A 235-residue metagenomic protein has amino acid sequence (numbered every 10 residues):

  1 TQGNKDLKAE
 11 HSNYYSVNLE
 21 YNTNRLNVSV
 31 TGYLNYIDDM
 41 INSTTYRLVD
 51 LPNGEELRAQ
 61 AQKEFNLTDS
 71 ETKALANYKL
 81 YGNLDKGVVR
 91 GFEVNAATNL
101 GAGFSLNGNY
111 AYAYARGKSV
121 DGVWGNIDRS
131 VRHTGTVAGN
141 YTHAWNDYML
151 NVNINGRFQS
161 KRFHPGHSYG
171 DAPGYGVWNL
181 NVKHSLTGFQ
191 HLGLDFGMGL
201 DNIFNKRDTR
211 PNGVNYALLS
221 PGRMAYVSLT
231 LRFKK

Functional and structural regions predicted by a protein language model:
N4, Y14-E20, N27-S29, Y81 (+5 more regions): Membrane-embedded beta-strand positions in outer-membrane beta-barrel channels/transporters
N4-A9, N83-L84, D171-A172: Outer-membrane beta-barrel proteins
K8-N77: Membrane-embedded beta-barrel scaffold of Gram-negative outer-membrane proteins
E10-N13, S105-Y112, W124-K235: Conserved C-terminal beta-signal and adjacent last beta-strands/turns of outer-membrane beta-barrel proteins
N18-L19, R25, M40, D50 (+4 more regions): Generic alpha-helical secondary structure signal
V28, I37-S43, L48, N53-G54 (+3 more regions): Outer-membrane beta-barrel proteins
L34-Y36, G54-R162: Gram-negative outer-membrane beta-barrel transporters
